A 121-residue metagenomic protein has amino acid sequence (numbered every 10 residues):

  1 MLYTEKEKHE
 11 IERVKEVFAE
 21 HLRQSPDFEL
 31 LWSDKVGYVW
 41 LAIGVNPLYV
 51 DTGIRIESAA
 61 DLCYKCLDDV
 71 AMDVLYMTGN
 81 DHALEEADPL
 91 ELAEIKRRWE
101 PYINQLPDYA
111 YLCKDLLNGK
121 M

Functional and structural regions predicted by a protein language model:
M1-F28: Negatively charged, low-complexity tracts enriched in Asp/Glu with abundant Ser/Thr
M1-L2, L116-M121: Short intrinsically disordered terminal tails
E12, V17, E100-Y102, N118: General helical structural elements
S25, D34-K35: Short, well-ordered loop/turn elements at secondary-structure boundaries
K35-D108: Acidic, low-complexity, intrinsically disordered interaction modules
